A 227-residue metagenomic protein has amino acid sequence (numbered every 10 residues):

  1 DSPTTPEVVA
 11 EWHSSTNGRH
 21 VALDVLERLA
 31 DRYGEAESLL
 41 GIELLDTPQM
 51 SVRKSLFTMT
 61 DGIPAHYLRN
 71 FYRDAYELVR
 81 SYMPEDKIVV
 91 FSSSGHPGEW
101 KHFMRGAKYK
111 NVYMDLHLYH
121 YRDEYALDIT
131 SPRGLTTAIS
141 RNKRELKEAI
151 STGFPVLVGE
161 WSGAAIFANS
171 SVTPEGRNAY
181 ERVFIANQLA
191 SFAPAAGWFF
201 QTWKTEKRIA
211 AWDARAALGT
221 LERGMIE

Functional and structural regions predicted by a protein language model:
D1, L40-L44, F200: Short beta-strand segments at enzyme active-site cores
S2, A168, T173-E227: Aromatic-rich peripheral "rim/lid" segments of glycoside hydrolase catalytic domains that contact and position glycan
S2-E27: Active-site-adjacent "subsite" loops/lids of carbohydrate-active enzymes
S2-E7, M50-L56, A193: Surface-exposed beta-strand-to-loop junctions that form interaction patches on eukaryotic regulatory domains
S2-E7, S38, E99, A165-I166 (+1 more regions): Eukaryotic short linear interaction motifs
D24, D31-G34, S38-G41, L45-L189: Extracellular glycoside hydrolase catalytic/binding regions
